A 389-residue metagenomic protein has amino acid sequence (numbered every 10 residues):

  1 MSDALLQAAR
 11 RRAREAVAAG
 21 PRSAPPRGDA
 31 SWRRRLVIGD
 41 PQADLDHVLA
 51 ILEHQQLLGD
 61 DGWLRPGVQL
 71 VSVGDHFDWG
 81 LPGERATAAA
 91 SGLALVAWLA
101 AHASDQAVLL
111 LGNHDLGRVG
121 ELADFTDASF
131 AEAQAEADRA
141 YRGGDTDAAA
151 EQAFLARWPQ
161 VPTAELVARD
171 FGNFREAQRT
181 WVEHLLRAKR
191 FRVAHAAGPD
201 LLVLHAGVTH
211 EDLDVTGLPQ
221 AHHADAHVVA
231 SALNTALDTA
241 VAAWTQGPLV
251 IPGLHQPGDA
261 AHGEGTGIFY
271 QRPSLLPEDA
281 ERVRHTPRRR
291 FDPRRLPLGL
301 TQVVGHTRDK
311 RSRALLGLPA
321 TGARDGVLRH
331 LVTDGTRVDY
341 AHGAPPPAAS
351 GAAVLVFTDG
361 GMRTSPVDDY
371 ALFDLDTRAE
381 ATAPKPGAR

Functional and structural regions predicted by a protein language model:
M1-L49: Short glycine- and acidic-rich boundary segments immediately preceding or forming the N-terminal edge of structured
G20-S31, G62-W63, L99-A101, K189-G198 (+2 more regions): A short acidic-Thr-Gly-centered motif at the start of a beta-strand
I38-G39, L70-G74, L109-G112, V203-L204 (+2 more regions): Active-site neighborhood of phospho(di)ester-bond hydrolases with catalytic His/Asp-centered motifs
D44-L45, D78-G80, H114-G120, R294 (+2 more regions): Active-site environment of divalent metal-dependent phosphoester hydrolases
H47-L49, L81-E84, R118-A123, A206-V208 (+3 more regions): A short acidic (Asp/Glu
L49-T146: Core catalytic region of metal-dependent phosphoesterases/phosphodiesterases, especially metallo-beta-lactamase-like
F130-R187, F191-R295: Active-site-proximal loop/helix segment associated with metal-binding centers of metalloenzymes
A314-R389: Binuclear metal-dependent phosphoesterase catalytic core
